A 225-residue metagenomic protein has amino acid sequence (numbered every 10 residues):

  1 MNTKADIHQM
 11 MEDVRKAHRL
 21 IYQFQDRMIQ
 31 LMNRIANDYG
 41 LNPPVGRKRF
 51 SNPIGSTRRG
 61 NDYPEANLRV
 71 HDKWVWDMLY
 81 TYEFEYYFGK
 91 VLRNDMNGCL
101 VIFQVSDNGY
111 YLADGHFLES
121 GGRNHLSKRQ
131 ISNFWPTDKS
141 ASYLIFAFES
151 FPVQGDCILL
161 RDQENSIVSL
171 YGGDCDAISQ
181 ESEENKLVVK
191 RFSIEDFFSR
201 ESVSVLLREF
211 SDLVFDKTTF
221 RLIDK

Functional and structural regions predicted by a protein language model:
K4-N61: N-terminal "first-domain core" detector
I7, I29, V70, I178 (+1 more regions): Residue-level detector of functional hotspots within protein domains
G40-L41, V45, D62-Y63, M78-Y80 (+2 more regions): Aromatic-enriched hydrophobic runs in primary sequence
N61-A147: Aromatic- and glycine-enriched beta-alpha-beta binding-site module
L118-K225: Charged, low-complexity intrinsically disordered regions
